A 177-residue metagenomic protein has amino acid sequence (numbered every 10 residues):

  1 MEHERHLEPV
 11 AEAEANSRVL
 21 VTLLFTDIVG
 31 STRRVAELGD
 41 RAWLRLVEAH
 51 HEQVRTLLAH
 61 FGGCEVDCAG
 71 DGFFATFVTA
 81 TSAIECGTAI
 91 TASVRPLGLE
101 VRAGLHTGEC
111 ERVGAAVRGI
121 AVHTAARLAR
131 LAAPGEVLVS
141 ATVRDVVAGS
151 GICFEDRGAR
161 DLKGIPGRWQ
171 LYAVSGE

Functional and structural regions predicted by a protein language model:
M1-H6, A173-E177: Short, structured interface segments
E2-T88, S93: Catalytic NTP-binding/metal-coordinating core of nucleotidyl cyclase/transferase enzymes
R55, F74-G176: Catalytic beta-strand-to-alpha-helix segment of the class III nucleotidyl cyclase homology domain
